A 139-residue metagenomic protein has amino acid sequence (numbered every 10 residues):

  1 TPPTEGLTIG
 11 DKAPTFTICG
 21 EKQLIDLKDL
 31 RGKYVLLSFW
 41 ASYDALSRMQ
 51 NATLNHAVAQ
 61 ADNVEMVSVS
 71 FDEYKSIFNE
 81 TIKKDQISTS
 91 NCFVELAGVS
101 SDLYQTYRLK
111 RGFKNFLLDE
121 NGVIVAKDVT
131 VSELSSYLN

Functional and structural regions predicted by a protein language model:
T1-T15, C19, Q23, K28-L30 (+3 more regions): N-proximal helix/coil linker or "cap" segments that precede and/or mark the start of modular domains
T4-E5, L24-K28, W40-L46, M66-E73 (+2 more regions): Short, contiguous acidic/charged loop-to-helix segments that flank catalytic cores in large enzymes
P14, I82-E120: Short, internal strand/loop/helix patches that form the active-site neighborhood or redox-interaction surface
R31-G32, S38-H56: Conserved redox-active cysteine motifs that mediate thiol-disulfide chemistry, especially di-cysteine Cys-X(1-2)-Cys
R31-Y34, A61-E65, I87-T89, E120: Loop/turn elements at helix/coil->beta-strand transitions in domains of secreted/extracellular proteins
L36-L37, M66, N115: Hydrophobic beta-strand anchors of alpha/beta hydrolase catalytic cores
R48-D85, V99-Y104: Structural microenvironment flanking redox-active thiols in thiol-disulfide oxidoreductases
R111-K114, E120-N139: Non-catalytic, surface beta->alpha helical segment in thiol-disulfide oxidoreductase systems
